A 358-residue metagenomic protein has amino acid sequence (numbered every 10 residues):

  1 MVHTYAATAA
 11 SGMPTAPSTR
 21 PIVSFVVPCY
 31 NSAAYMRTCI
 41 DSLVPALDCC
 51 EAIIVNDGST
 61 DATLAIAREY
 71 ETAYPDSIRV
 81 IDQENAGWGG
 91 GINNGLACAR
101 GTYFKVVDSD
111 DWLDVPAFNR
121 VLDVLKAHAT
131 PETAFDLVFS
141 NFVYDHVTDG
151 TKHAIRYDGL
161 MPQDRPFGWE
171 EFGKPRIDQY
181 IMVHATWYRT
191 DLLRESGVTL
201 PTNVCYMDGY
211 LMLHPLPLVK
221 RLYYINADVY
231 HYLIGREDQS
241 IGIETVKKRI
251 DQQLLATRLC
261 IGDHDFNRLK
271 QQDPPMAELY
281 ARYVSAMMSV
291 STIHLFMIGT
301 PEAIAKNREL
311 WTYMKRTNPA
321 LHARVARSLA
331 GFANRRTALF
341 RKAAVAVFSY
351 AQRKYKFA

Functional and structural regions predicted by a protein language model:
M1-S42: N-proximal low-complexity "stem/linker" segments adjacent to membrane-targeting elements
V2, F296-A358: Membrane-interface aromatic/basic loop that binds lipid-linked glycans or pyrophosphate carriers, typified by
D41-C50: Short, acidic, metal-binding catalytic loop of nucleotide-sugar glycosyltransferases
S42, N56-I66, A86: A conserved acidic beta->alpha catalytic loop
C49-G58, R79-E84, D108-S109: Short beta-strand/loop segment that forms part of the nucleotide-sugar
Q83-A99: Glycine-rich, basic loop-to-helix element that forms the pyrophosphate-binding segment of sugar-nucleotide handling
W88, W112-L222, Y232, D238-T245: Donor-binding/catalytic cores of nucleotide-activated saccharide and glycerol-phosphate transferases/polymerases
F104: Short aromatic/hydrophobic "clamp" motif used to bind/position activated sugar donors
